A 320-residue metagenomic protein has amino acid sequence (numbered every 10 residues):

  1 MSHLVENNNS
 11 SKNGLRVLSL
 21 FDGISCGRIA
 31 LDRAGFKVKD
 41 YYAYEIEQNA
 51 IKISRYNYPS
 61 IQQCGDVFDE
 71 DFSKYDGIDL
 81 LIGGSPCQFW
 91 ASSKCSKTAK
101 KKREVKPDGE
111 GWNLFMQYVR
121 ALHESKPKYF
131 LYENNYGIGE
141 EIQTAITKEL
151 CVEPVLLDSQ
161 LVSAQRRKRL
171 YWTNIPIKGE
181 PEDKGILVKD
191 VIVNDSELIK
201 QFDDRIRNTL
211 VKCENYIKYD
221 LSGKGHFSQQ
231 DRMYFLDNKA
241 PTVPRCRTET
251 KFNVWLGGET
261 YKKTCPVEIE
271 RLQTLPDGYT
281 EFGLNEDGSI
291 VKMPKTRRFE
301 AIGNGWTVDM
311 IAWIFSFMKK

Functional and structural regions predicted by a protein language model:
M1-K320: Conserved active-site and SAM-binding loop architecture of S-adenosyl-L-methionine-dependent nucleic-acid
